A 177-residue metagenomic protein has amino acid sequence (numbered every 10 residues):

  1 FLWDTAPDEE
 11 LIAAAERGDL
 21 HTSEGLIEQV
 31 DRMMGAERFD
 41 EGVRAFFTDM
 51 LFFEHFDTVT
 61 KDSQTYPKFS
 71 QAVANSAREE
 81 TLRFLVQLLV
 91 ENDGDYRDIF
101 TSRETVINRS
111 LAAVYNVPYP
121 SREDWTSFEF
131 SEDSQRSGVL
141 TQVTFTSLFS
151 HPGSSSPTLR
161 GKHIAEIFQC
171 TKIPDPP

Functional and structural regions predicted by a protein language model:
F1-P177: Active-site substrate-binding loop specific to GH73 endo-beta-N-acetylglucosaminidase modules in bacterial autolysins
